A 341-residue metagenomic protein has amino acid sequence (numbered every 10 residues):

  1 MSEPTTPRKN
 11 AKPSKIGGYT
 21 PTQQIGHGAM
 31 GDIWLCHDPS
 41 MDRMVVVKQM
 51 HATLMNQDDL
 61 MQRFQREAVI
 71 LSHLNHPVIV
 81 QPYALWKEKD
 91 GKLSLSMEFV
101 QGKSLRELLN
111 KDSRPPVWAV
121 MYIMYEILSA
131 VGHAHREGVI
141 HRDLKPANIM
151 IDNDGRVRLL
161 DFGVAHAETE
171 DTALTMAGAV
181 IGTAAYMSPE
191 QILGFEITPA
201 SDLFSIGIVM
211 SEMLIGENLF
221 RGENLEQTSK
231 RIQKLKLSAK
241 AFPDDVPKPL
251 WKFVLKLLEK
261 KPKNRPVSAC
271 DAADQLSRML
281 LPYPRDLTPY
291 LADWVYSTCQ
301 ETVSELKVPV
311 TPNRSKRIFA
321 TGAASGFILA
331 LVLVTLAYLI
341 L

Functional and structural regions predicted by a protein language model:
D32: Conserved N-lobe ATP-binding subsite of Hanks-type protein kinase domains, especially the beta3 VAIK lysine
H51-H73: AlphaC helix of the eukaryotic protein kinase fold
A84-W86: A short, aromatic-enriched beta-strand patch in the conserved N-lobe beta-sheet of the protein kinase catalytic domain
D90-S104: Conserved short submotifs of the Hanks-type protein kinase catalytic core that shape the nucleotide-binding pocket
I123-M124: Activation segment signature within eukaryotic-like protein kinase domains
S129-V139: Protein kinase catalytic-loop region centered on the HRD/HxD motif
T183-Y290: C-terminal lobe helix-coil module of Hanks-type protein kinase domains
